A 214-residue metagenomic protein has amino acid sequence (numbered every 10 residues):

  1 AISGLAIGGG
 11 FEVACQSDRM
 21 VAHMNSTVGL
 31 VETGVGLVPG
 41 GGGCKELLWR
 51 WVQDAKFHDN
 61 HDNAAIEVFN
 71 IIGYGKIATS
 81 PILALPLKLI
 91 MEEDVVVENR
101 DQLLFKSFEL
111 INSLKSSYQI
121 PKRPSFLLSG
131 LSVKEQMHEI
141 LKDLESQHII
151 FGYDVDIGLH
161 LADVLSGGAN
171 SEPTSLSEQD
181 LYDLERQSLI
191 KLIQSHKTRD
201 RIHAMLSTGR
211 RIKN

Functional and structural regions predicted by a protein language model:
A1-V35: Glycine-rich beta-to-alpha active-site loop
G8, G41, A78: Glycine-rich phosphate-binding loop at the start of an alpha helix
V13-R19, V28, V68, P81 (+1 more regions): Active-site capping/gating regions of soluble enzymes
N25, L37, L47, S132-E135: Metal-dependent DNA phosphodiester-chemistry modules and their immediately adjacent helices/loops in DNA-processing
G34-G42: Acyl-CoA/ACP chain-elongation machinery
W49-S80, P86, E92, V97-N214: Intrinsically disordered, low-complexity segments enriched in small/flexible residues
